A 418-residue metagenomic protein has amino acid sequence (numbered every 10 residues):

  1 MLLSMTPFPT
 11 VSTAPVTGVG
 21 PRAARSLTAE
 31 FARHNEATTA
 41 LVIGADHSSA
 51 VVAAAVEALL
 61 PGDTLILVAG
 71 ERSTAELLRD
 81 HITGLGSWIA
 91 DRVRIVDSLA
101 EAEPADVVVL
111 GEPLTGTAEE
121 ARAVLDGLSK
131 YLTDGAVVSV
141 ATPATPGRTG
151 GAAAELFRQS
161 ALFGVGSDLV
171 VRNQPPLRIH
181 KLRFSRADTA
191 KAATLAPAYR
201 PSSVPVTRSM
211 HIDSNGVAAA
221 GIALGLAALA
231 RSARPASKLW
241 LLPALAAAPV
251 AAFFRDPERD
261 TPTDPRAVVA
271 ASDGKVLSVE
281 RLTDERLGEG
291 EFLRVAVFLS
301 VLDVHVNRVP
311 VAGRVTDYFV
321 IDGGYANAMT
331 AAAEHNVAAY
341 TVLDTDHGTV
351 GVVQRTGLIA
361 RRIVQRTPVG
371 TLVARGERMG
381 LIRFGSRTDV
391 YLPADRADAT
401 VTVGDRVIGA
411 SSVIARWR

Functional and structural regions predicted by a protein language model:
L2-L41: Class I SAM-dependent methyltransferase Rossmann-like catalytic core, especially the SAM/SAH-binding loop
H47-G62: Conserved SAM-binding loop of SAM-dependent methyltransferases across substrates and taxa, primarily the Class I
T74-A102: S-adenosyl-L-methionine
A105-L125: A short SAM/SAH-binding and catalytic strip from SAM-dependent methyltransferases
R122-D134: A short glycine-rich, Lys/Arg-flanked "PGG" loop and its adjoining helix->strand segment in the class I
L132-P146: Conserved beta-strand signature within the Rossmann-like core of class I S-adenosyl-L-methionine
R148-P197: Class I S-adenosyl-L-methionine
L182, P197-R418: Contiguous, well-folded functional domains in the mature portion of proteins
